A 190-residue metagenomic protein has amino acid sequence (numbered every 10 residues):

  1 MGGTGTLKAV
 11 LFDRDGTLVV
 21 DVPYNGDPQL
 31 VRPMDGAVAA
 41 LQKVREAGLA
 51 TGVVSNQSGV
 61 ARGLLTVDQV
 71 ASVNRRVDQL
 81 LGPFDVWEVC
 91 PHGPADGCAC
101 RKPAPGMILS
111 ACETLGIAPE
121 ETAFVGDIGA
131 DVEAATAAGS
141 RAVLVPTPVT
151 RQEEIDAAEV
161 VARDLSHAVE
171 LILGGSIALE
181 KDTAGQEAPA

Functional and structural regions predicted by a protein language model:
G2-G52: Active-site neighborhood of HAD-like aspartate-dependent phosphohydrolases
G2-T4, K8, D68-V86, P94-F124 (+1 more regions): Asp-based, Mg2+/Mn2+-dependent phosphohydrolase catalytic module
R14-D35, V60-Q69, Q79, H92-A99: Metal-dependent phosphoesterase signature
L18-D21, V54-N56, V86-E88, L109-C112: A short alpha-helix capping/helix-coil boundary motif
A37, L41-N74, P83-D96, A135: Substrate-recognition element of Asp-dependent hydrolases with the DxDx(T/V) motif
